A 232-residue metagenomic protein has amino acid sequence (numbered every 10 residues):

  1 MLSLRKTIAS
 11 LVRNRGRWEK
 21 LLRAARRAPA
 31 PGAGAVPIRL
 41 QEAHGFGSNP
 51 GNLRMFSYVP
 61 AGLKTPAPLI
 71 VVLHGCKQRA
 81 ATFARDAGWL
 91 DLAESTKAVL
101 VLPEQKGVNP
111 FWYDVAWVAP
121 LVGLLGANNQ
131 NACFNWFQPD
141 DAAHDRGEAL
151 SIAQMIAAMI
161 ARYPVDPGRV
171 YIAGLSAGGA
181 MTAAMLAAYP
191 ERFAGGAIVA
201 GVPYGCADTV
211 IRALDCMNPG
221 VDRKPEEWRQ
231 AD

Functional and structural regions predicted by a protein language model:
M1-L69, A81-V99, H144, A149 (+5 more regions): A domain-start/cap signature at the N-terminus of enzymes
A61-T65, V115-G123, N129-A177, A187 (+1 more regions): Gly/Ser-rich "nucleophile elbow"/oxyanion-hole loop immediately N-terminal to the catalytic nucleophile in hydrolases
V71-L73, P103, V199: Alpha/beta-hydrolase
G75-R79: Active-site glycine-rich loops that stabilize anionic/oxyanionic intermediates across multiple enzyme folds
A80-D86, F111-V115, N129-N135, A184-M185 (+1 more regions): Short, solvent-exposed loop/turn and secondary-structure capping segments
K97-V108: Conserved alpha/beta-hydrolase
Q105, A197-C206: Active-site nucleophile loop of the alpha/beta-hydrolase fold
A183-G201: Extracytoplasmic, non-cytosolic globular domains
